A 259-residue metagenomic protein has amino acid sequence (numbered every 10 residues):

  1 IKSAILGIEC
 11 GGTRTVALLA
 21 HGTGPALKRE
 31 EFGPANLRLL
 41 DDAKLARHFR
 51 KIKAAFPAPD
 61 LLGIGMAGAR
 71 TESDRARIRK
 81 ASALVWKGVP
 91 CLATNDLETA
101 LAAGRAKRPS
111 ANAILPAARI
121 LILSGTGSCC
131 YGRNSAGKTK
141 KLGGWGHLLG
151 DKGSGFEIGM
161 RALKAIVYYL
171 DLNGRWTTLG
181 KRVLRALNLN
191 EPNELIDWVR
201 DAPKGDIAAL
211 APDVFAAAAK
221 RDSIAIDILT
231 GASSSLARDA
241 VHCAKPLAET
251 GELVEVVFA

Functional and structural regions predicted by a protein language model:
I1-L61, V85, G104-I120, K164-A259: ATP-binding/phosphotransfer module of carbohydrate and carboxylate kinases, centering on a glycine-rich
D41-H48, M66, R70-D74, L92-A93 (+1 more regions): Generic, well-ordered alpha-helical segments
G63-R70, S124-T126, V254-A259: Glycine-rich beta-strand-to-loop/alpha-helix junction loops that act as flexible
A69-W176, K181: Phosphate-binding/catalytic loop of phosphoryl-transfer enzymes
